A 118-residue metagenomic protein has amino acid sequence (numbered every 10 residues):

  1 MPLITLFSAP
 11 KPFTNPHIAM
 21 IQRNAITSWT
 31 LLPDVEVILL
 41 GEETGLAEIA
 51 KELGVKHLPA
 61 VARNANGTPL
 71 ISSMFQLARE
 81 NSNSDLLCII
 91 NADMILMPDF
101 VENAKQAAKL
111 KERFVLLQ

Functional and structural regions predicted by a protein language model:
M1-S28: N-proximal low-complexity "stem/linker" segments adjacent to membrane-targeting elements
L3-I4, T27-I38, V55: Short loop->beta transition adjacent to catalytic acidic/histidine clusters or analogous donor-positioning motifs
P12-N15, D93-M97: Short acidic, S/G/P-rich loop/turn micro-motifs used as interaction or catalytic elements
A19-I26, S73, D99-N103: Well-ordered, non-membrane alpha-helical segments in soluble/globular domains
V35-E42, V115-L117: Short, hydrophobic beta-strand segments that form beta-sheet elements in well-ordered domains
L39-L87, M97-P98: Active-site-proximal specificity loops/subdomain of glycosyltransferases
I90: Catalytic metal- and UDP-sugar-binding loop of GT-A-like glycosyltransferases, i.e., residues flanking the conserved
L96-Q118: Conserved donor-nucleotide/metal-binding helix-loop-beta segment in metal-dependent transferases, i.e., the alpha-helix
